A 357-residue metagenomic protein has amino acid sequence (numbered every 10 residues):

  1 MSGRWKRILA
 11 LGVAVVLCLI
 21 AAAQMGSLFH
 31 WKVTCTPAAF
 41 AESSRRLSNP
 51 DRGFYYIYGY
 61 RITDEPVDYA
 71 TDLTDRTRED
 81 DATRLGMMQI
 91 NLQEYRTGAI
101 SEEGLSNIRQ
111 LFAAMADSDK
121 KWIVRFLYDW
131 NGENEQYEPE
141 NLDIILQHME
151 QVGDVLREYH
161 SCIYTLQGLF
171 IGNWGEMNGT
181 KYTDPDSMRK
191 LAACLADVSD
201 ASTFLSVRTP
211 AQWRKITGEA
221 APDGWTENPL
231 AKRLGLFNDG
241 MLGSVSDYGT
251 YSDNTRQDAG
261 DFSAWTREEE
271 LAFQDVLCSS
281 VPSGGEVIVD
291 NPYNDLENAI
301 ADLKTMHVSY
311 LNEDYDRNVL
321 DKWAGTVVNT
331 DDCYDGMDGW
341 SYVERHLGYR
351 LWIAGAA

Functional and structural regions predicted by a protein language model:
M1-L17: N-terminal Sec-pathway targeting helices
H30-L85, Q89: Boundary/entry segment of secreted carbohydrate-active catalytic domains
G53, R84-M87, D119-I123, I163-Q167 (+2 more regions): Structural preference for beta-strand elements that scaffold enzyme active sites
T71-D129, L142-I145, T203: Aromatic-lined substrate-binding rim segments of carbohydrate-active enzymes
E103-K120, E138-T165, D186-V198: An active-site-proximal structural segment forming one wall of the substrate-binding cleft that immediately precedes
I123-E133, V152-P185: Active-site groove signature of glycoside hydrolases
T165-E176, T180-K322: Catalytic-core regions of glycoside hydrolase
D295-A356: Catalytic cores of secreted or luminal carbohydrate-active enzymes
